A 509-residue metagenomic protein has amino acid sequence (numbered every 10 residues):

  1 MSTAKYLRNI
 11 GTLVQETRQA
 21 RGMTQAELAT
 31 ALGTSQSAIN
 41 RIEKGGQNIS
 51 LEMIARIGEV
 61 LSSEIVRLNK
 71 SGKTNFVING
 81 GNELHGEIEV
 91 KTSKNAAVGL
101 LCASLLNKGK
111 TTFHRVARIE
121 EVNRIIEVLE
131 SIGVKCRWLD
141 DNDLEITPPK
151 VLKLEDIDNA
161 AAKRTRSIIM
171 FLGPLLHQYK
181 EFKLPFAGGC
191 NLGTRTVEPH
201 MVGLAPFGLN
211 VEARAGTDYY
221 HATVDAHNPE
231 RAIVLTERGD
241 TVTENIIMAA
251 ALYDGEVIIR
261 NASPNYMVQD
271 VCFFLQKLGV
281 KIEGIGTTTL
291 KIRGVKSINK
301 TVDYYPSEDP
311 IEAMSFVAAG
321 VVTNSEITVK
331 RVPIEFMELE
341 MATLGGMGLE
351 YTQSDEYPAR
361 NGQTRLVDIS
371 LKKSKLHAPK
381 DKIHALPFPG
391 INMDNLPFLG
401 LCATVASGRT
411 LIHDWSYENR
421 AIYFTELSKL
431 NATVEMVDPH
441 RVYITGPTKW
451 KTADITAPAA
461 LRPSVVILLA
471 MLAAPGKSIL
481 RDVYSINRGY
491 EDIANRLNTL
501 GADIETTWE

Functional and structural regions predicted by a protein language model:
M1-A20: A short, Lys/Arg-rich alpha-helix, primarily the initiator
G11-T17, Q25, Q36-E509: Short, structured segments at the rim of ligand-binding sites
E27-A29: Short alpha-helical "recognition helix" segments of helix-turn-helix
L32: Helix-turn-helix
